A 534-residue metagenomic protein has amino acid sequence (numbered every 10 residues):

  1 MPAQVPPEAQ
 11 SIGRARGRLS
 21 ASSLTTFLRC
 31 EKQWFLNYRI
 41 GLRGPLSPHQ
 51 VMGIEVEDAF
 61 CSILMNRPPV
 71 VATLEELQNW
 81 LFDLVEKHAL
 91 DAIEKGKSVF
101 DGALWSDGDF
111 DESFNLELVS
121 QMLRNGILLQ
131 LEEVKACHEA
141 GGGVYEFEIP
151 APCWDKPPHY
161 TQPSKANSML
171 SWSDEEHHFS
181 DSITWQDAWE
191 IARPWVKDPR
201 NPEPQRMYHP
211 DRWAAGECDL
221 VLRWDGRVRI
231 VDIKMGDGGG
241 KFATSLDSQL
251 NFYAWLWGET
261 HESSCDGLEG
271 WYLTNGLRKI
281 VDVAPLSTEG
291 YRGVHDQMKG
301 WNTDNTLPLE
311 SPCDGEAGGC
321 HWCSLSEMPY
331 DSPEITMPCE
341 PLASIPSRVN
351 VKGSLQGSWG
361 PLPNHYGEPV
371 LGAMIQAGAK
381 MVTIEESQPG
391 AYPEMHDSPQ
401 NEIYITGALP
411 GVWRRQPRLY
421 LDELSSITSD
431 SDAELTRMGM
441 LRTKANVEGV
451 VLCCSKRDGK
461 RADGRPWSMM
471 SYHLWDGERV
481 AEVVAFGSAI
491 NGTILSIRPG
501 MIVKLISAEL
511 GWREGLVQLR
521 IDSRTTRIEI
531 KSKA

Functional and structural regions predicted by a protein language model:
M1-S98, I191, W195-D198, P202: Charged, glycine-rich intrinsically disordered N-terminal tails and low-complexity linkers that flank
S62-K197: A non-catalytic, helix-rich entry segment at domain boundaries
H159, P163-S168, W172, H177-H295 (+1 more regions): Mg2+/Mn2+-dependent nuclease catalytic core
E289-S324: Polybasic (Lys/Arg-rich)
S324-P363, Y392, R414-A462, L516-A534: OB-fold nucleic-acid-binding modules
P346, G357-P389, C454-G487: OB-fold (S1/OB) nucleic-acid-binding surfaces
Q388-T406, R442, S488-I506: Short nucleic-acid-contacting surface segments enriched for D/E, G, S/T with interspersed K/R
A408-R414, A508-E514: Short, charged beta-turn/beta-strand-edge "cap" motif at the junction between a beta-strand and an adjacent loop
